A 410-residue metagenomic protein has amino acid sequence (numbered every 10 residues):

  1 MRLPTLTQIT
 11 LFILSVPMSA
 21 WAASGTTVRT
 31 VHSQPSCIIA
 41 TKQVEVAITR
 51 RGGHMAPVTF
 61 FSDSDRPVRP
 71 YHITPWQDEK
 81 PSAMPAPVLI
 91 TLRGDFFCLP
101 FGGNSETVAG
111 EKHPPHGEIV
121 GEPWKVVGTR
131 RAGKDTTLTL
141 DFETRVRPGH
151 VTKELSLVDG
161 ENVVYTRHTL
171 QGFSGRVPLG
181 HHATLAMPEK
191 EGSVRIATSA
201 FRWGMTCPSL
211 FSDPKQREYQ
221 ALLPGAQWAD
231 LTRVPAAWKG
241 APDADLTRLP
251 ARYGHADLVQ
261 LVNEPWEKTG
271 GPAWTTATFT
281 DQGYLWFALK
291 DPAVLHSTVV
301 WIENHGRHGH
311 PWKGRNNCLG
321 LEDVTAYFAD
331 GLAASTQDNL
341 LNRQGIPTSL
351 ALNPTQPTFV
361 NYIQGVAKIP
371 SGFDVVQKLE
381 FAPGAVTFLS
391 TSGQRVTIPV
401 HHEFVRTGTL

Functional and structural regions predicted by a protein language model:
M1-L6: Positively charged n-region of N-terminal signal peptides that target proteins for export
Q8-S19: Bacterial N-terminal signal peptides
A22-Y165, R176-L410: Surface-exposed acidic/polar loop and edge beta-strand patches at domain peripheries
T169-F173: Asparagine-centered strand-capping/turn motif at beta-strand->loop junctions
